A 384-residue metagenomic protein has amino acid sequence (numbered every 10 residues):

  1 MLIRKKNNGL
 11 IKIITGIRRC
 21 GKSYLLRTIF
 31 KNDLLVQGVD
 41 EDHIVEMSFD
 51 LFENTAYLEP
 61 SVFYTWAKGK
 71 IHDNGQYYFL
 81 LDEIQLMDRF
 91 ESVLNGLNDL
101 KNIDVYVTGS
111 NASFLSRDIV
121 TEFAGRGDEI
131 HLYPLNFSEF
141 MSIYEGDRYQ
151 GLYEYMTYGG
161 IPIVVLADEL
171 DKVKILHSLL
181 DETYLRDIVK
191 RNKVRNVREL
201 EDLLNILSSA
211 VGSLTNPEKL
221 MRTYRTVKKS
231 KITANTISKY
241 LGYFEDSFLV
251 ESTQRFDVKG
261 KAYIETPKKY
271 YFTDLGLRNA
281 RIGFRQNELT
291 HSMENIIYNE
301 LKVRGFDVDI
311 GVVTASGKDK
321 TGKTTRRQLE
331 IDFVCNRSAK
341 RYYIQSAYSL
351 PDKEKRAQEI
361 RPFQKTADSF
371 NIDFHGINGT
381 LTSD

Functional and structural regions predicted by a protein language model:
M1, L10, T15, R19 (+5 more regions): A cross-kingdom feature that marks ATP-driven nucleic-acid transaction machinery
L26-F30: Motif I (Walker A/P-loop) of helicase-class P-loop NTPases
V45-G75: Short glycine-rich substrate-engagement loop in P-loop NTPases that contacts/grips substrate
A56-E59, I84-L94, R117-I119: Conserved ATPase-coupling elements of RecA-like P-loop NTPase cores
H72-F90: Conserved P-loop NTPase "ATPase switch" module shared by AAA+ and STAND
L80, D104-S110, H131: Structural recognition of the conserved hydrophobic beta-strand(s) that form the central parallel beta-sheet of P-loop
G96, S113-E129, I143-R148: Short regulatory helix/loop adjacent to the ATP-binding pocket of P-loop NTPases
P134, S138-T314: Interdomain hinge/linker elements that couple catalytic modules in large macromolecular machines
